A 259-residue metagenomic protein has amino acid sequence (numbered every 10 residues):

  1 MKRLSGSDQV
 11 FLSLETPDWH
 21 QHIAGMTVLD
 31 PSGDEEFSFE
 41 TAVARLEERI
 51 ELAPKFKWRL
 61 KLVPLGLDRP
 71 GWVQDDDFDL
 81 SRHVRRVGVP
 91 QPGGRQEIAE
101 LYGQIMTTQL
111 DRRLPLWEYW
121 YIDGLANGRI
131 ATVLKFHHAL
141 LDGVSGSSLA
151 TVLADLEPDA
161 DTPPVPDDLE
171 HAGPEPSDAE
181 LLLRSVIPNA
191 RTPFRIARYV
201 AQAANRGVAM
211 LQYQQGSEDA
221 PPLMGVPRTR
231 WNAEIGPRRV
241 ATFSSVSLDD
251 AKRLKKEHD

Functional and structural regions predicted by a protein language model:
M1-S7, E15, G25-D259: Soluble acyl-CoA-dependent acyltransferase catalytic core bearing the H(X)4D motif
W19: N-terminal glycine-rich anion-binding loops that anchor highly charged ligand groups
H22: Short, conserved active-site loops that position catalytic residues or coordinate cofactors/metal ions across diverse
